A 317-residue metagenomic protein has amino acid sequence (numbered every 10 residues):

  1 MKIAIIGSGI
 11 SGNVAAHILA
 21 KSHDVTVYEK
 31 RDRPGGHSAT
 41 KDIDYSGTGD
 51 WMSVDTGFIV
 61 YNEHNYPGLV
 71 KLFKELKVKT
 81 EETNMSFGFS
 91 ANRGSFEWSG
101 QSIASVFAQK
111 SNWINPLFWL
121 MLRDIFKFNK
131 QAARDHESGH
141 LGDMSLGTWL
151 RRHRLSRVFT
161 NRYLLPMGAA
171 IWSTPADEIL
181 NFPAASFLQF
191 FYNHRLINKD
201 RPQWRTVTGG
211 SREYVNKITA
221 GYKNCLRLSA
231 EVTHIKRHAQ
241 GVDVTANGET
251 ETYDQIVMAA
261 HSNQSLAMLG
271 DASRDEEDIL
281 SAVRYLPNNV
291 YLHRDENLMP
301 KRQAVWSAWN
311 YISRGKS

Functional and structural regions predicted by a protein language model:
K2-V27: N-terminal Rossmann-like FAD-binding beta1-loop-alpha1 element of flavoenzymes
S11, R33, N263: Conserved Rossmann-like nucleotide-cofactor binding loop
A20-Y45: Glycine-rich FAD pyrophosphate-binding loop
T26, E81, C225-S229: General small-molecule cofactor/ligand-binding pocket signal
K41-L69: N-terminal glycine-rich dinucleotide-binding loop that anchors FAD/FMN and/or NAD(P) in oxidoreductases
N62-N181: Mobile amphipathic helical/loop "lid" adjacent to a hydrophobic cofactor/ligand pocket
F187-A246: Helical element adjacent to the flavin cofactor pocket in flavoenzyme catalytic cores
A230-S317: Mid-domain catalytic core of redox enzymes that form a hydrophobic substrate pocket/lid adjacent to a catalytic redox
